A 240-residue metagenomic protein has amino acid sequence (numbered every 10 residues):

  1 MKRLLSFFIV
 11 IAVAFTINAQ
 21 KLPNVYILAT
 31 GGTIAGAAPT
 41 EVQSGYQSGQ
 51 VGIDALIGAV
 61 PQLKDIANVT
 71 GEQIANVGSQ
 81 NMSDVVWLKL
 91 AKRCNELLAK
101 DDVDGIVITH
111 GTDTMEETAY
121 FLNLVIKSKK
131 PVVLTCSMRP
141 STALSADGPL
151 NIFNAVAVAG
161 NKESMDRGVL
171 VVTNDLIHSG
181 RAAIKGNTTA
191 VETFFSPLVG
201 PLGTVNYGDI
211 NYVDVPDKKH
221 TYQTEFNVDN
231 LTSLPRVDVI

Functional and structural regions predicted by a protein language model:
M1-K21: Bacterial Sec-dependent N-terminal signal peptides
A19-E96: ATP/NTP phosphate-donor binding region
L28, G52, A59-L63, S179-I240: Accessory alpha-helical/coil subdomains and C-terminal extensions that flank or cap enzyme catalytic cores
L28-T30, I108-H110, V133-C136, L170-N174: Short beta-strand segments
G36, D113-A119, P149-I152: Short glycine/serine/threonine-rich phosphate/pyrophosphate-binding segments that cradle anionic phosphate groups
D104-G105: Structural motif
I108-K130: Short Gly/Thr/Asp-enriched flexible loops that form oxyanion-binding sites at enzyme active sites
T135-Y207: Internal gly/pro-rich beta-alpha loop/helix module that stabilizes soluble enzyme cofactors or their anionic handles
